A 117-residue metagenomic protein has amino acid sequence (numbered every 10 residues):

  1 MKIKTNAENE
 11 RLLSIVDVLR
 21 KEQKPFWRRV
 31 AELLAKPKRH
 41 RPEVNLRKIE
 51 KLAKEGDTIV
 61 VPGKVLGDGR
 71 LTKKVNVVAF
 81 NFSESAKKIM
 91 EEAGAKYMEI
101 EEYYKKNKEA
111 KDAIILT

Functional and structural regions predicted by a protein language model:
M1-T117: Extended polybasic, low-complexity segments that bind anionic RNA or targeting/receptor surfaces
